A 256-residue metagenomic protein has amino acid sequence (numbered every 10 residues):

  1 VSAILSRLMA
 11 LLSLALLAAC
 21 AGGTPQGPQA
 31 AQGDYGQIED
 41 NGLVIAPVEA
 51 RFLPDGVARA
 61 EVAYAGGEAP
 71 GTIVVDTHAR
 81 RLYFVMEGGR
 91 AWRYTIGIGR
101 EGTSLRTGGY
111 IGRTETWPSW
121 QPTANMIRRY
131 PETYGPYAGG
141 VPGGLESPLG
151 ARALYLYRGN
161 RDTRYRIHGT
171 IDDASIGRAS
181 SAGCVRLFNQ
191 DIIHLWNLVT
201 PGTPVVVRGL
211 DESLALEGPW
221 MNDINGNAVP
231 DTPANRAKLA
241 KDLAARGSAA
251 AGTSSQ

Functional and structural regions predicted by a protein language model:
S2-L8, L12-V185, N189-Q256: N-terminal pre-domains immediately preceding structured catalytic cores
